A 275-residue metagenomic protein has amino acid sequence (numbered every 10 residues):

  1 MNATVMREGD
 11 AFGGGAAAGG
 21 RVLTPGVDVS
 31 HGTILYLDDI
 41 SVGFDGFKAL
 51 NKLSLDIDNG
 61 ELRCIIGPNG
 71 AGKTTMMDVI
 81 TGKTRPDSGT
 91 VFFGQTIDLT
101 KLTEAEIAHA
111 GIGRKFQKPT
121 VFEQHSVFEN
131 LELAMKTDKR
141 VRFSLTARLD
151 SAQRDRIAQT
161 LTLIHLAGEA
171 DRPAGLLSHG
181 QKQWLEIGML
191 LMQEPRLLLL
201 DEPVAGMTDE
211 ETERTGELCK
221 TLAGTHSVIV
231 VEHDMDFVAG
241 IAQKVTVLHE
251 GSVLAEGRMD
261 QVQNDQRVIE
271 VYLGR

Functional and structural regions predicted by a protein language model:
M1-S41, R275: ABC-family P-loop ATPase nucleotide-binding domain
P25, S144-E169, R196, E217: Conserved ABC ATPase "signature" region
I66-P68: The feature captures the beta-strand-to-loop junction immediately N-terminal to the Walker
T81: Helix-to-loop junction immediately C-terminal to a conserved catalytic motif
T90-H109, L149: ABC ATPase NBD Q-loop/coupling interface
T100-K101, T160-L176, Q181: Conserved ABC nucleotide-binding domain
L198-E202: Catalytic Walker B motif of ABC-type/P-loop ATPase nucleotide-binding domains
